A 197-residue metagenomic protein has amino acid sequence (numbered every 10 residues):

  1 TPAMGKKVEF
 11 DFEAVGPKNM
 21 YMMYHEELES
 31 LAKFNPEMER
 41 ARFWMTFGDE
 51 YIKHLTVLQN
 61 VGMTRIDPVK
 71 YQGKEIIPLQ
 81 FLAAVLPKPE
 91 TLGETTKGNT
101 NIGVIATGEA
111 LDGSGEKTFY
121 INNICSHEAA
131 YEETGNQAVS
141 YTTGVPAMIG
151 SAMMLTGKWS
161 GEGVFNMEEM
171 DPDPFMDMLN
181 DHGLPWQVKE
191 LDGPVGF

Functional and structural regions predicted by a protein language model:
T1-F197: C-terminal catalytic/substrate-binding lobe primarily of soluble NAD(P)-dependent oxidoreductases
